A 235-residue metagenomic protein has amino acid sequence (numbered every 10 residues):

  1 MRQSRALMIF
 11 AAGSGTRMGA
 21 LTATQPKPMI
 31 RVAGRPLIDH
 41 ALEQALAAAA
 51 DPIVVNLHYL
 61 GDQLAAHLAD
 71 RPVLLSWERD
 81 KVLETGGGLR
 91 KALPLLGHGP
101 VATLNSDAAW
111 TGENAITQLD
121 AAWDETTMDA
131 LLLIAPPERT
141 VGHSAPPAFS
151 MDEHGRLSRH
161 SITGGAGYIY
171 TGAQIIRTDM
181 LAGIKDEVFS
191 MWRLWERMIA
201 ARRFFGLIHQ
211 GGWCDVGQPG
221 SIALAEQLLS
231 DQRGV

Functional and structural regions predicted by a protein language model:
M1-I9, R17, R31, R35-N105 (+4 more regions): Conserved N-terminal catalytic core of the sugar/cofactor nucleotidyltransferase
S14, Q25, L60, R79 (+1 more regions): A generic "binding-loop/recognition-motif" signal
A20-A23: Conserved catalytic-core motifs of eukaryotic protein kinase domains, centered on the activation segment
P28, P72-L75, R156, R203-F205: Conserved beta-strand segments of alpha/beta enzyme cores
Y59, A130-A148: Short beta-strand-to-loop element that shapes/binds the nucleotide-sugar donor at the catalytic cleft/hinge
A102-L104, A109-E125, P137-V141, R156-V235: Catalytic-core segments of class I nucleotidyltransferases/pyrophosphorylases that form NMP-activated intermediates
S150-G155: Short acidic-glycine loop/turn motifs at beta-strand connectors
